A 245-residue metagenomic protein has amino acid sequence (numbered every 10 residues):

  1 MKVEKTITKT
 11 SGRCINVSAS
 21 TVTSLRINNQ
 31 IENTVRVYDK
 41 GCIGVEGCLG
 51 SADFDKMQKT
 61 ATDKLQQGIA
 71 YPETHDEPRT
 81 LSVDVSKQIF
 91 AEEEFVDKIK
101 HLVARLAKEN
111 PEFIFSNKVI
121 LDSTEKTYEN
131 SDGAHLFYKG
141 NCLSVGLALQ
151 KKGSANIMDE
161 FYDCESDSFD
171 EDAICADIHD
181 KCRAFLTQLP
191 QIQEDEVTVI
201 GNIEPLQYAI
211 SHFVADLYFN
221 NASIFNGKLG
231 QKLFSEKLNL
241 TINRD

Functional and structural regions predicted by a protein language model:
M1-G12, Q30-V119, S168-T198, G227: Alpha/propeptide regions of enzymes that mature by internal proteolysis
K5-S18, E236-D245: Short, positively charged
I15-V17, E46-L49, A155-C164: Generic detection of short hydrophobic beta-strand segments and adjacent strand-loop junctions
N16-I27: Flexible, small-/acidic-enriched active-site or ligand-binding loops
V17-A19, L49, D55, E77 (+2 more regions): Generic alpha-helix signal with a bias toward terminal, lower-confidence helices and secondary-structure junctions
R26-I31, K139-L143: Short, flexible loop/turn motifs enriched in small residues
S123-D245: Active-site-adjacent "lid" and substrate-binding segments of diverse enzymatic cores
